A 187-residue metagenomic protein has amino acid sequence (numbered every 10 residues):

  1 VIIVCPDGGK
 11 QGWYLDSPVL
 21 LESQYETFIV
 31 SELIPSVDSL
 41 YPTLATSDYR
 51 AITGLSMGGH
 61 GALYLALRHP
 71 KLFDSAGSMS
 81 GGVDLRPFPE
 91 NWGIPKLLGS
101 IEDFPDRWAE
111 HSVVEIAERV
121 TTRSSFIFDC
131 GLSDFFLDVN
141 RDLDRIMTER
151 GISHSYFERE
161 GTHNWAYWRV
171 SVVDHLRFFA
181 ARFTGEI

Functional and structural regions predicted by a protein language model:
V1-I187: Non-catalytic cap/lid and distal C-terminal segments of serine-dependent acyl enzymes
